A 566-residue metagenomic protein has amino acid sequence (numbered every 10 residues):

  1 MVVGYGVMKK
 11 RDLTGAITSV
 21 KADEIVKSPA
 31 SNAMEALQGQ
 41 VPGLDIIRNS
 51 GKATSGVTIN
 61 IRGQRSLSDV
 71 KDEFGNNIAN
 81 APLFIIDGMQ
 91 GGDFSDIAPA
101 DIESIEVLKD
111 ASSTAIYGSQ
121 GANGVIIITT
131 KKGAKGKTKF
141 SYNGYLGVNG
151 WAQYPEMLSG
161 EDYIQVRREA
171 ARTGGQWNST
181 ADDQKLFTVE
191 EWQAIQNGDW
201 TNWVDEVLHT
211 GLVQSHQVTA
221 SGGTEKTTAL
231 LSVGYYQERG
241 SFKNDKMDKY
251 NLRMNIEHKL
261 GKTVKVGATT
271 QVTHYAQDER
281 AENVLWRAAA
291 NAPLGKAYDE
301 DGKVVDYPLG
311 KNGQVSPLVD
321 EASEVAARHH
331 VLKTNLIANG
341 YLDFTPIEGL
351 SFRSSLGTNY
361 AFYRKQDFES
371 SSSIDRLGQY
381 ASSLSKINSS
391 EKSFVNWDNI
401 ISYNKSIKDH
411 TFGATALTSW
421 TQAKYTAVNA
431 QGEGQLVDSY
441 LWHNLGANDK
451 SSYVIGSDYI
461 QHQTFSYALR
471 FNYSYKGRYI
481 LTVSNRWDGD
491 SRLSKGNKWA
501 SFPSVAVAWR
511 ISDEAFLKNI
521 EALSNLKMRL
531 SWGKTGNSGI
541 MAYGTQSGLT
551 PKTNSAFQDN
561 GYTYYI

Functional and structural regions predicted by a protein language model:
M1-R253, H258-Q271, L309, I337: Short, small/polar-rich motifs associated with maturation and membrane association, primarily at protein termini
K10, D69, G136, G150-A152 (+9 more regions): Residue-level signal for secondary-structure boundary sites
I25, A81-L83, Q214, K249 (+4 more regions): Extracellular/periplasmic, surface-exposed regions of secreted and cell-surface proteins
N77, Q277-A290: Low-complexity intrinsically disordered tracts that form flexible linkers/tails across taxa
A115-G118, L285, L517-N519: Short proline/glycine-enriched turn/loop segments at secondary-structure junctions
P155-L158, D162-V204, P293-E324, Y440-I460 (+1 more regions): Flexible glycine-rich, low-complexity coil/linker segments exposed to the extracellular/periplasmic environment
L231, A289-A292: Intrinsically disordered, low-complexity polar segments
